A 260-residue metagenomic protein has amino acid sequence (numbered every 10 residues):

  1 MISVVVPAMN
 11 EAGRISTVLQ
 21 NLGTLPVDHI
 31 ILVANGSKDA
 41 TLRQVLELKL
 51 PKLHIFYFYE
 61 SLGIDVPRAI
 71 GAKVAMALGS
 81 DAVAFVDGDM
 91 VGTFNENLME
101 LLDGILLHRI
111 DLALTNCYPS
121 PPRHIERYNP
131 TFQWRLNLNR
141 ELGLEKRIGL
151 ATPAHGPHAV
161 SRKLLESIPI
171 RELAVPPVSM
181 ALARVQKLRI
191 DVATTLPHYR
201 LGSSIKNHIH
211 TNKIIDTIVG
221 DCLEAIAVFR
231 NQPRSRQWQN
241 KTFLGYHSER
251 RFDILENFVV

Functional and structural regions predicted by a protein language model:
I2-S3, H29, V178: Cell-envelope/extracellular polymer assembly enzymes that use nucleotide-activated donors
M9-T24: Short, well-formed alpha-helical segments that are part of the catalytic scaffolds of diverse glycosyltransferases
A34-R43: A conserved acidic beta->alpha catalytic loop
L46-V66, V74: Conserved donor nucleotide-binding strand/loop of the catalytic core
A69-A82: Active-site nucleotide-sugar/metal-binding loop of Leloir-type enzymes
G79-T93: Short beta-strand-to-loop acidic/aromatic patch adjacent to the donor-nucleotide binding site
E96-A159: Acceptor/aglycone-binding surface of glycosyltransferases and processive sugar-polymer synthases
L173, V185-V260: C-terminal catalytic/acceptor-binding lobe
